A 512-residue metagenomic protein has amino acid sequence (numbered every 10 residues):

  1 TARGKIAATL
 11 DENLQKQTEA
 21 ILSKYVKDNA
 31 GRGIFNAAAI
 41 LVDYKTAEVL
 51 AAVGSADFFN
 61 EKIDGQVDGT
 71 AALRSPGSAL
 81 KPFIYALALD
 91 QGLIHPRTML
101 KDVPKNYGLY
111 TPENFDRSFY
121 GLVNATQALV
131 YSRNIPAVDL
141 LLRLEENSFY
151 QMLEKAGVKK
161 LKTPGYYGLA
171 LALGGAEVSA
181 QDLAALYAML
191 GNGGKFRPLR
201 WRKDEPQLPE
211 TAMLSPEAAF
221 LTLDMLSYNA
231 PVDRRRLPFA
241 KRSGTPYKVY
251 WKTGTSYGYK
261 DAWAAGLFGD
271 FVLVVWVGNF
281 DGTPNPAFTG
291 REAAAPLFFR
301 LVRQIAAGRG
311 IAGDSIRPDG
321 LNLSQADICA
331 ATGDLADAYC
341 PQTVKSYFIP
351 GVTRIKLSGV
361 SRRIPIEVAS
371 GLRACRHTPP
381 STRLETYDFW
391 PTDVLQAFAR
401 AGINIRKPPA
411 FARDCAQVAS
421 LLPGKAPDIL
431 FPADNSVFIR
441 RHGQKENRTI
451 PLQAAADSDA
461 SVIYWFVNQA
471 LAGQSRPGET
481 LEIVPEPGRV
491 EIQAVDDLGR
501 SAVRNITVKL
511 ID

Functional and structural regions predicted by a protein language model:
T1, I94-F149, N192, F196 (+1 more regions): Conserved catalytic neighborhood of penicillin-recognizing serine enzymes
T1-R32, I135, D139, R143 (+4 more regions): Extracytoplasmic/periplasmic proteins that interact with beta-lactams or build/remodel peptidoglycan
A2-R74, S78-A79, Q91, H95 (+5 more regions): Periplasmic/cell-envelope proteins involved in peptidoglycan metabolism and beta-lactam response
R3-T9, Q66-R74, P112-D116, N124 (+4 more regions): Second-shell loop/turn segments in exported
A8-G31, L41-D43, A52, N60-G69 (+3 more regions): A penicillin-recognizing enzyme superfamily signal
G69-M99, P104-N106, L214, L223 (+2 more regions): Active-site rim segments in enzyme catalytic domains, especially the processed small/beta chain of N-terminal
T111-N114, E145-Y187: Mid-domain, small-residue-enriched loop/turn segments at the edges of structured enzyme/sensor domains
K248-D512: Soluble, non-transmembrane domains of envelope/secretory-pathway proteins that act on or interact with carbohydrate
